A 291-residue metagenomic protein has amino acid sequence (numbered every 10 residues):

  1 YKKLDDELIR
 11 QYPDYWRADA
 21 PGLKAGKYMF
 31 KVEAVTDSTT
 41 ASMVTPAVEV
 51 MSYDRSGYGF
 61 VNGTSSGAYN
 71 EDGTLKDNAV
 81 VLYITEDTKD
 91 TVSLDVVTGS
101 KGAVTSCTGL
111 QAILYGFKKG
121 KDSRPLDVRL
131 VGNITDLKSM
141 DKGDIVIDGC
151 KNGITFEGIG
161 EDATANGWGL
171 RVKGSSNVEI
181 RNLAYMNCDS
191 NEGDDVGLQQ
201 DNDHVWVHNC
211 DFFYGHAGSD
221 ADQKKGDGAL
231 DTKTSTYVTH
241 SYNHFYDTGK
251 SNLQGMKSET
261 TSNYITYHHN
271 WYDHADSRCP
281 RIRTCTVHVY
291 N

Functional and structural regions predicted by a protein language model:
Y1-D127, L137: Extracellular "leader-to-stem" segments immediately downstream of a signal peptide or signal-anchor in secreted/lumenal
S38-T39, V172-G174, K250: A short local loop/turn or secondary-structure capping micro-motif enriched for an aromatic residue
V97, K101-R124, D136-T155, A163-R181 (+2 more regions): Extracellular beta-strand-rich solenoid/capping regions of secreted or surface-exposed proteins that bind or remodel
L130-G132: Acidic, glycine-rich low-complexity segments
N152-D162, S176-N187, N202-G218, G228-A229 (+3 more regions): Right-handed parallel beta-helix
